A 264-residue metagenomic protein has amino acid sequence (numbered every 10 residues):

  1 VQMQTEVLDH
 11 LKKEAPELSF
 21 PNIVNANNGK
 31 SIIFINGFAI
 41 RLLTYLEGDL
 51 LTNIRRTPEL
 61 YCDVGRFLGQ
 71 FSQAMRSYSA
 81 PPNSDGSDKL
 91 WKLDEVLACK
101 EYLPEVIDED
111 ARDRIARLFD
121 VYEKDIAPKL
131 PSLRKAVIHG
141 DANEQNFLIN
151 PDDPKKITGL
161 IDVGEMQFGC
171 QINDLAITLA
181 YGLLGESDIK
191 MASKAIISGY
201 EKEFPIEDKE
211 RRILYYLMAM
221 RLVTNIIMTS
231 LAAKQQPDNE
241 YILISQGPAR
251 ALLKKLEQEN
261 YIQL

Functional and structural regions predicted by a protein language model:
V1-F38, E59-C62: A conserved alpha-helical element in kinase catalytic cores
I23, E123-I172: Active-site acidic catalytic loop and adjacent metal/ATP-binding pocket of ATP-dependent phosphoryl transfer enzymes
N27, I54-D110, K135: A cross-family kinase active-site recognition segment
I40-I54, V96-E105, T224-N239: A glycine-centered beta->alpha junction motif in the catalytic cores of kinase/phosphotransferase enzymes
E59, D208-M218: All-alpha amphipathic helical-bundle segments outside canonical DNA-binding/catalytic cores that form hydrophobic
A80, A98-G140, N150-D152, P205: An alpha-helical support segment within catalytic cores of ATP-dependent transferases
Y102, N225-L264: ATP/Mg2+ or Mg2+-diphosphate-binding catalytic cores that bind nucleotide phosphates or diphosphates via glycine-rich
Q171-P205, A219-P237: Active-site activation/catalytic loop segments of kinase-like enzymes and analogous catalytic loops in related
